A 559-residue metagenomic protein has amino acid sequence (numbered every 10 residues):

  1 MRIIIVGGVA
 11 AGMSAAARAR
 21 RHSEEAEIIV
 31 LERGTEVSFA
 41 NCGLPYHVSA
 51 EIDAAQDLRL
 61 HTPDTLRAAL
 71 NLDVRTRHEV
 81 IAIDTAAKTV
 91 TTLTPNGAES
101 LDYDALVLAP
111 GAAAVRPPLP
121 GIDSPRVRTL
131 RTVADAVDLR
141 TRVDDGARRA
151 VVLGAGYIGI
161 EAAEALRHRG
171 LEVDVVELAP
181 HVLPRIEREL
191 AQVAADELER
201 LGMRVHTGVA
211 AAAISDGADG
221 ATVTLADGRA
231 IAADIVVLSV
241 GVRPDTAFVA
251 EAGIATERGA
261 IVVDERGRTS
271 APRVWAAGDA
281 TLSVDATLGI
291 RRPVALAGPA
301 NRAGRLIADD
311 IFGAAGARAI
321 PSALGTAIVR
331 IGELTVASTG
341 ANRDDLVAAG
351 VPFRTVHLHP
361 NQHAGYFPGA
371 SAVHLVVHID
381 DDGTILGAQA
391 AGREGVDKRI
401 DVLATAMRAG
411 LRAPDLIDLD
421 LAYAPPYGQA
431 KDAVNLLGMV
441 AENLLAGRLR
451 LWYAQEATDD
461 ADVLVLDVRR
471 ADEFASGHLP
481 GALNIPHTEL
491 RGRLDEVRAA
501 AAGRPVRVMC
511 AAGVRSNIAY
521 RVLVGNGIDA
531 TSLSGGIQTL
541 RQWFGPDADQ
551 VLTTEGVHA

Functional and structural regions predicted by a protein language model:
M1, R21, S283-G392, P425 (+2 more regions): Mid-to-C-terminal Rossmann-like scaffold of FAD/NAD(P)H-dependent oxidoreductases
M1-D73, A163-I186, G316-R318, A323 (+3 more regions): Beta1-alpha1 glycine-rich phosphate/pyrophosphate-binding loop at the start of Rossmann-like nucleotide-binding domains
V6, L101-G111, L153, I231-G241 (+2 more regions): Short hydrophobic core segments
E25-E27, V74-G97, L101, H168-V263 (+1 more regions): A Rossmann-like FAD-binding core segment of flavoenzymes
L58-R59, R149-A150, Y157-A213, L296-A300 (+3 more regions): Rossmann-like dinucleotide-binding cores of NAD(P)H-dependent redox enzymes
P110-R169, R258, V263-E265, I485-T488 (+2 more regions): Glycine-rich dinucleotide-binding loop and its adjacent helix/turn
D123-G146, T222-T224, A230-L306, A406: FAD-site-proximal beta/loop scaffold in flavoenzymes
P414-P425, Q429-L464, R470-R507, A511-A559: Rhodanese-like catalytic fold shared by cysteine-dependent sulfurtransferases and DSP/PTP-type phosphatases
